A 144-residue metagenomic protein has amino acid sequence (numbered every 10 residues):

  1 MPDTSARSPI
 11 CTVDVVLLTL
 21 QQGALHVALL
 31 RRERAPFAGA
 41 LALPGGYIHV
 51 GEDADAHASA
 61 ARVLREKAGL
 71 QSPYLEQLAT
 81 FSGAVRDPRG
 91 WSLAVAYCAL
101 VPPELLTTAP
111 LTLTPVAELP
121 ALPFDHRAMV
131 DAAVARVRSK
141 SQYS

Functional and structural regions predicted by a protein language model:
P2-V27, H49: Conserved N-terminal beta-strand and adjoining loop/helix that marks the start of the Nudix/MutT-like hydrolase domain
I10, S72, G90-A94: Short connector loops at helix/strand junctions that flank enzyme active sites, especially segments positioning acidic
V15, Q77, Y97-A99: A structural signal for short, well-ordered beta-strand segments
L17-T19, R31-R32, V101: Residue-level signal for short segments within beta-strands and strand-turn junctions of well-structured beta-sheet
A24-S72, S82, S144: Conserved Nudix-box catalytic region and its N-terminal flanking loop in Nudix hydrolases and closely related
F37-L41, V101-S144: Nudix hydrolase/Nudix homology domain
Q71-L78, T107: Short secondary-structure capping/junction motifs at helix and strand boundaries
A84-T107, A133: Active-site-adjacent beta-strand/loop module that shapes the phosphate/pyrophosphate-binding cleft
